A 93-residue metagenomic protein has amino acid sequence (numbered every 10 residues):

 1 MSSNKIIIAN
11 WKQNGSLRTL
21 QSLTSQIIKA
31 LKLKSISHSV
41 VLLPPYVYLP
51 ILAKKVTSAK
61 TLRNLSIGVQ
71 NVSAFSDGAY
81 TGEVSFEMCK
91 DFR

Functional and structural regions predicted by a protein language model:
M1-V84: Conserved N-terminal beta1-alpha1 strand-loop-helix module at the mouth
G82, K90-R93: Non-catalytic positions within long, well-ordered alpha-helices that form the structural scaffold/packing of enzyme
E87: Surface-exposed charge patches
